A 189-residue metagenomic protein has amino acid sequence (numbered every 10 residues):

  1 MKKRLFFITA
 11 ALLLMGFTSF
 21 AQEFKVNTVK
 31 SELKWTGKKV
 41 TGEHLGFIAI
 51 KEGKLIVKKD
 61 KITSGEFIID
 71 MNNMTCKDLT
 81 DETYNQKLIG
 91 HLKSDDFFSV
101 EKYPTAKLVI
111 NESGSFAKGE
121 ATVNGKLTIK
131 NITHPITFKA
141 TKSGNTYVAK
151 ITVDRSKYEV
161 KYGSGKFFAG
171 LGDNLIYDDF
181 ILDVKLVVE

Functional and structural regions predicted by a protein language model:
M1-F24: Bacterial Sec-dependent N-terminal signal peptides
F20-E189: Low-complexity, acidic/polar, glycine-enriched regions of mature
